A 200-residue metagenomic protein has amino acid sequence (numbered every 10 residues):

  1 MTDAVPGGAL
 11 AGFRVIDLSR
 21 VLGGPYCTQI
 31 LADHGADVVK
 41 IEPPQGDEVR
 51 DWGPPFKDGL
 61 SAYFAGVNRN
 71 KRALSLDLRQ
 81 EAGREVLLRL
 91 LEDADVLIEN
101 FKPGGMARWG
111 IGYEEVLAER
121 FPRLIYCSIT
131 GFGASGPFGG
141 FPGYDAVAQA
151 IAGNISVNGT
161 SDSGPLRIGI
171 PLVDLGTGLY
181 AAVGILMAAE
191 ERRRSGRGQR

Functional and structural regions predicted by a protein language model:
M1-R197: N-terminal helix-loop segment corresponding to the beta1-alpha1 unit of nucleotide/adenylate-binding folds
